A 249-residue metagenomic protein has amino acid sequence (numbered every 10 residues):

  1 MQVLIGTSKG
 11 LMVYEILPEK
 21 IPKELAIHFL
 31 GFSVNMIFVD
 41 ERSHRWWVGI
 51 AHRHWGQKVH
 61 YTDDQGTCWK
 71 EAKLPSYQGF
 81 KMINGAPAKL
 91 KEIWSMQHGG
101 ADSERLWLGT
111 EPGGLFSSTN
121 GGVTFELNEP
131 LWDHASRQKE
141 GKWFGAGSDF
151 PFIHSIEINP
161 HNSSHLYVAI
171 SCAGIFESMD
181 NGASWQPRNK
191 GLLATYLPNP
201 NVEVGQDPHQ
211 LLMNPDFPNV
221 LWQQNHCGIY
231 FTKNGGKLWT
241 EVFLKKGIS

Functional and structural regions predicted by a protein language model:
M1-S249: Extracellular glycan-interacting surfaces
